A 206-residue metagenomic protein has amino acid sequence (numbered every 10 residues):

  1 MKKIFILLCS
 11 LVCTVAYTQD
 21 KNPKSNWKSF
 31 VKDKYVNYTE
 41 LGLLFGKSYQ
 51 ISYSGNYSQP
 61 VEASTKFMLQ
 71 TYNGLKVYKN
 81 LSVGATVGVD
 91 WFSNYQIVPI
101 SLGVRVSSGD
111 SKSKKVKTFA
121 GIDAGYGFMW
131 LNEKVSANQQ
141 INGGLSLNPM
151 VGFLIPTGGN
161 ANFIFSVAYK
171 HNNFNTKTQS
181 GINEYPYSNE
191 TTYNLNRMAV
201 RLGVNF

Functional and structural regions predicted by a protein language model:
M1-V31: Cleavable N-terminal export/targeting peptides
K28-K47: Transmembrane beta-strand segments of Gram-negative outer membrane beta-barrel proteins
S29-V31, Q59-T65, F92-I97, A137-G143 (+1 more regions): Replace "Gram-negative outer membrane beta-barrel proteins" with "bacterial and organellar outer membrane beta-barrel
L44-S48, D90-F92, G125-L131, K170-T176: Structural signature of outer-membrane beta-barrel domains
Y49-N56, Q96-I100, W130-N138, T176-E184: Outer-membrane beta-barrel translocator domains and adjoining extracellular loop/strand segments of Gram-negative
Q70-N148, I155-A161, F206: Gram-negative (and chloroplast) outer-membrane scaffold detector with strong preference for beta-barrel transmembrane
N162-S188: A structured, mid-to-C-terminal "fold-capping" secondary-structure block
T192-F206: Outer-membrane beta-barrel "beta-signal"
